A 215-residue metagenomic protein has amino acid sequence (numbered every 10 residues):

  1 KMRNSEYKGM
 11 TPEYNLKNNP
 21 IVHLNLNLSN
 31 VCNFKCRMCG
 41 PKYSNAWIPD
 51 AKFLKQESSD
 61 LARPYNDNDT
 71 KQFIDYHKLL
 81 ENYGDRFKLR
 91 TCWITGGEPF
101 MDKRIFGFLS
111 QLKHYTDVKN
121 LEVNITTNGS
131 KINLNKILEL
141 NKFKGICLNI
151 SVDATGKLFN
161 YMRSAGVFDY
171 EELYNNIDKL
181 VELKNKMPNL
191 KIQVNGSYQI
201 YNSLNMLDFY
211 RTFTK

Functional and structural regions predicted by a protein language model:
K1-V22, F34, K42: Flexible, acidic/Gly-rich N-terminal and inter-domain linker regions that tether and position cofactor-handling modules
I21-V31, K42-I74, F87-K103, Y115-N133 (+2 more regions): Core AdoMet radical
L79-R86, L109-T116, L138-N141: Leucine-rich repeat
R104-S110, L134-L140, N205-F209: Distinct, well-ordered alpha-helical segments
G107-Q111, E172-E182, D208-T212: Alpha-helical scaffolding segments of alpha/beta enzyme cores, especially the outer helices of TIM-barrel or partial
L138-G145, K184-N185, T214: Acidic (Asp/Glu)-rich catalytic clusters
I200-T214: Catalytic cores of alpha/beta
